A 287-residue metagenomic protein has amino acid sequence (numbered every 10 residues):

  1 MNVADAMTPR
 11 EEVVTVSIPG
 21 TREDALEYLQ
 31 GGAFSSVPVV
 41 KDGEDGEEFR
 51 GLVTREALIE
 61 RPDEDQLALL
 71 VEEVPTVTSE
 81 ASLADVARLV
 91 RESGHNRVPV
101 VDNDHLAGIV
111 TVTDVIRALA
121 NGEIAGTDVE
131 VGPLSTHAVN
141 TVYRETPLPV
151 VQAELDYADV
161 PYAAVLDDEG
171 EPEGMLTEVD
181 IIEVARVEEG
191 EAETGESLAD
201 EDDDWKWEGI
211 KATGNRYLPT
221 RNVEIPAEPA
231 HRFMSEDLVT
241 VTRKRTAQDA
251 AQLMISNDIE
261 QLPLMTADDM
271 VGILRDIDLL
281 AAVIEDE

Functional and structural regions predicted by a protein language model:
M1-E287: Tandem CBS (Cystathionine beta-synthase) repeat/Bateman regulatory domains
